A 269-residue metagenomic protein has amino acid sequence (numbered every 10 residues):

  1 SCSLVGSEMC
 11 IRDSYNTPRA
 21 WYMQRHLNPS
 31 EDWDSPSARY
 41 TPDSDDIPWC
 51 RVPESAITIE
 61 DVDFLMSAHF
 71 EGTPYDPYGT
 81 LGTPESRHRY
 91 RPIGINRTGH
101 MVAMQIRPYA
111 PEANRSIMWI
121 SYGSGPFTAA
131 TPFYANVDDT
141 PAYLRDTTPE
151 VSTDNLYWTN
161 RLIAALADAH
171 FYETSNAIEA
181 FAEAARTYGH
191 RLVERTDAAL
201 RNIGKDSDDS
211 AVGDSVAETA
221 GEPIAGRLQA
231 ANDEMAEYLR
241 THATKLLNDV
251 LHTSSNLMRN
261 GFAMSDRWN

Functional and structural regions predicted by a protein language model:
S1-G6, C10-I11: Single conserved hydrophobic/aromatic residue that forms the stacking wall/gate of nucleotide- or nucleobase-binding
S14, R39-G94: Accessory "access/gating" subregions that flank catalytic or transport cores
R25-W33: Extracellular/lumenal ectodomains of secretory-pathway glycoproteins
E60, F64-A68, M104, D233 (+1 more regions): A broad, structural surface signal
Y75-K205: Substrate-recognition/cap regions that form aromatic- and gly/pro-loop-enriched pockets for small-molecule ligands
A184-N269: Histidine-centered catalytic/metal-binding microenvironments
